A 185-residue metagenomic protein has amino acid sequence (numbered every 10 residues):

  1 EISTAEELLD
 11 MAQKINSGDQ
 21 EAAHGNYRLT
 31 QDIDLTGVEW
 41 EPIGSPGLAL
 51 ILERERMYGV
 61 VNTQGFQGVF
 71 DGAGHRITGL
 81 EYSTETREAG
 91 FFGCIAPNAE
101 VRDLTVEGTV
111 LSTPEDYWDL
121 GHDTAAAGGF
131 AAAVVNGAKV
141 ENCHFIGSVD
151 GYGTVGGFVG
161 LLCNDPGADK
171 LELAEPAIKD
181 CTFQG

Functional and structural regions predicted by a protein language model:
E1-G185: Surface-exposed repetitive/solenoidal architectures
